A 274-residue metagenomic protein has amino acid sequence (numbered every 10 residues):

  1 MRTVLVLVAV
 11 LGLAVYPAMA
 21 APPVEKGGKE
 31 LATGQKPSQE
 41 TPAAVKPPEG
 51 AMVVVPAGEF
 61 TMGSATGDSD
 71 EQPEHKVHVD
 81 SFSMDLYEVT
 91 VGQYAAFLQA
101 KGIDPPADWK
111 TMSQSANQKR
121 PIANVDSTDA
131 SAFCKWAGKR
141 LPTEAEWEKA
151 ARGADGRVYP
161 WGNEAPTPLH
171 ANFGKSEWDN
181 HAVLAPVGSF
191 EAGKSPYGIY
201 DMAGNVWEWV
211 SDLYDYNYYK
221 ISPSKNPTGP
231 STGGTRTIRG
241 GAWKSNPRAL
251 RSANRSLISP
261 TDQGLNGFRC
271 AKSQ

Functional and structural regions predicted by a protein language model:
M1-V4: Positively charged n-region of N-terminal signal peptides that target proteins for export
V6-A14: Bacterial N-terminal signal peptides
A18-A20: Boundary at the C-terminal end of the N-terminal hydrophobic targeting segment
P23-V45: N-terminal pre-domain segments of enzymes
E40-P42, S69-E74, N254-S259: Short, P/G- and charge-enriched loop/turn segments at secondary-structure junctions
A44-A107, V125-T128, A203-G204: A short glycine-rich, aromatic-capped structural motif
V55, T61, A65-T66, D104-P106 (+3 more regions): Functional-site microenvironments in short loops/helix caps that host divalent-cation chemistry
G264-Q274: Short, structured beta-strand segments at or near domain termini in extracellular proteins/domains
